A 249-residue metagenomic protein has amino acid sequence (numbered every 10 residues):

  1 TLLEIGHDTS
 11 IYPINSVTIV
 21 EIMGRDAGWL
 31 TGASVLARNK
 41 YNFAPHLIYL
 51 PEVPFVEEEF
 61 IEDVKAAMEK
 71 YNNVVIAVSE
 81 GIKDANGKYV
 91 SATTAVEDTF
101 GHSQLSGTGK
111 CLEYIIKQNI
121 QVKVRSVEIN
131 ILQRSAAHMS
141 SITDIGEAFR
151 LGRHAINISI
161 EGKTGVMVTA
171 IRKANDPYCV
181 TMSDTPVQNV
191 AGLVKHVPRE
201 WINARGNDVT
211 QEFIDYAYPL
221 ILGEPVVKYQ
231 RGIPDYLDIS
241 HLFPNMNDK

Functional and structural regions predicted by a protein language model:
T1-R125: Accessory alpha-helical/coil subdomains and C-terminal extensions that flank or cap enzyme catalytic cores
A92-V96, F100-K249: C-terminal non-catalytic interaction/assembly regions of soluble proteins
